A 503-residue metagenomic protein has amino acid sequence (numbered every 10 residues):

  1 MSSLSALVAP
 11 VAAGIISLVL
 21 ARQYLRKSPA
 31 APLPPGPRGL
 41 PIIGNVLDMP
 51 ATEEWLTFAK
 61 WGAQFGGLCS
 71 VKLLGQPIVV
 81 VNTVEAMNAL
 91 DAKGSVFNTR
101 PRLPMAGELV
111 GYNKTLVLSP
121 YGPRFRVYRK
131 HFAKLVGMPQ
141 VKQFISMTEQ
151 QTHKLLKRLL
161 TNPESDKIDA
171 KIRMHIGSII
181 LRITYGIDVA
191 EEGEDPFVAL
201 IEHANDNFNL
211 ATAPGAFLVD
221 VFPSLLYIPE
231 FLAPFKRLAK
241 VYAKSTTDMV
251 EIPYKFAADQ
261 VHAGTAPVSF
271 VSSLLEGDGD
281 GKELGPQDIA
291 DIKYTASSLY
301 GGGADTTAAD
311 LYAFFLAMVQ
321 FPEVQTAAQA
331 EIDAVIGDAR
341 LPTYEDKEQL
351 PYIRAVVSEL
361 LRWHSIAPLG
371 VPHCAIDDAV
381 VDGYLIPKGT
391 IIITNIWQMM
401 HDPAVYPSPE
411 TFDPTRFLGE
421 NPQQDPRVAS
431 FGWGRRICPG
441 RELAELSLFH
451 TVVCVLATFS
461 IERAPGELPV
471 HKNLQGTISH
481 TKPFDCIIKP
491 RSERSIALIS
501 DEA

Functional and structural regions predicted by a protein language model:
M1-S5, A12-V19, S479-A503: C-terminal helix/juxtamembrane-tail motif
S3-V110, P123, E149-K154, S245 (+3 more regions): N-terminal membrane-proximal hinge/A-helix region immediately C-terminal to the signal-anchor transmembrane segment
L33, V80-L90, N98, D188-D195 (+2 more regions): Classical protein tyrosine phosphatase
V46-A59, A63-G66, D248, R340-D382 (+1 more regions): Conserved cytochrome P450 K-helix E-x-x-R motif and the immediately C-terminal K′/meander segment
R100-V110, K142-L311: Cytochrome P450 heme-thiolate monooxygenase catalytic core
P322-V324, R441-P483, K489: Cytochrome P450 heme-binding "Cys pocket" and the immediately downstream C-terminal segment
T394-N421, A503: Conserved cytochrome P450 K-helix/beta-meander segment immediately N-terminal to the heme-binding cysteine loop
L418-L448, K472-Q475: Cytochrome P450 heme-thiolate "Cys pocket" and heme-binding signature region
